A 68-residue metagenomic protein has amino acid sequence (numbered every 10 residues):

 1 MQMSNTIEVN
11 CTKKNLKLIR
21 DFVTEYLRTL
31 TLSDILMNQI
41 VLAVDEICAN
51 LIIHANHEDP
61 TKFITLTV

Functional and structural regions predicted by a protein language model:
M1-N5, I52-V68: Conserved beta-strand-loop-beta-strand hairpin that lines the nucleotide-binding pocket of ATP/GTP-utilizing enzymes
I7-T12: HAMP-domain connector/hinge
V23-D45: Conserved short strand/loop->alpha-helix "switch" segment adjacent to the catalytic nucleotide/phosphoryl-transfer site
T24, L51-I52: Short, well-ordered amphipathic alpha-helices
E46, N50: Conserved polar catalytic motif of the HATPase_c/GHKL fold
